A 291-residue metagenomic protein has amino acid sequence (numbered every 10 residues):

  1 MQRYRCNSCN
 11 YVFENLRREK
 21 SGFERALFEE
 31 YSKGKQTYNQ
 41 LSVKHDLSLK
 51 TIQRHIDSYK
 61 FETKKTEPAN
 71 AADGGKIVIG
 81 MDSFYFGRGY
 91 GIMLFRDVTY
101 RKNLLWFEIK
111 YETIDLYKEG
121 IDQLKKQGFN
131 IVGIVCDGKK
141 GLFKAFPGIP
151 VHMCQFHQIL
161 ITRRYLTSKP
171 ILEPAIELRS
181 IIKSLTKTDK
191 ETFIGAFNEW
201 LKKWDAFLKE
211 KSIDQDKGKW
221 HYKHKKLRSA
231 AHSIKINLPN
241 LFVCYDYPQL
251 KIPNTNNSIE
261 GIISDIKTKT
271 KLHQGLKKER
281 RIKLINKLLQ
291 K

Functional and structural regions predicted by a protein language model:
M1-I79, S83-Y90, F129: Short, positively charged, Gly/Tyr-enriched micro-motifs that form contact patches at catalytic or ligand/partner
F13-N15, R101-W106, Q274: Short small-residue beta-strand/loop micro-motif enriched in glycine and branched aliphatics
R17, F129-K140, S180-K291: Acidic/histidine-rich catalytic cores and adjacent linkers of DNA breakage/strand-transfer/modification proteins
E29, S42, Q123-L124, L142-G148 (+2 more regions): Alpha-helix C-terminal capping segments
T51-K140, K144, N237, S258: RNase H-like nuclease fold core
G89, F143-K144, R163-R164, K267 (+1 more regions): Short helix/loop capping segments that flank catalytic or ligand/cofactor-binding pockets
G133-R179: Conserved beta-strand -> loop -> alpha-helix junction used to position metal-binding or nucleic-acid-contacting
